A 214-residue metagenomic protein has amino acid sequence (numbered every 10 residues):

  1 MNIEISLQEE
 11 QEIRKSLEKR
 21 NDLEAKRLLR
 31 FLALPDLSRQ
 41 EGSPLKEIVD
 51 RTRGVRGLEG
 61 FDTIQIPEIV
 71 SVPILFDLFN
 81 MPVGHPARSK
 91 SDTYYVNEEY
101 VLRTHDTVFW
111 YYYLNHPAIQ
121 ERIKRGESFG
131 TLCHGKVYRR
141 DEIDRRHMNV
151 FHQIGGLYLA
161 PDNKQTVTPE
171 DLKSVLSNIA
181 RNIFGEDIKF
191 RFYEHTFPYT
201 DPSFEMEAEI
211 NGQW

Functional and structural regions predicted by a protein language model:
M1-W214: TRNA-recognition modules of translation machinery and tRNA-sensing kinases, especially anticodon-binding
